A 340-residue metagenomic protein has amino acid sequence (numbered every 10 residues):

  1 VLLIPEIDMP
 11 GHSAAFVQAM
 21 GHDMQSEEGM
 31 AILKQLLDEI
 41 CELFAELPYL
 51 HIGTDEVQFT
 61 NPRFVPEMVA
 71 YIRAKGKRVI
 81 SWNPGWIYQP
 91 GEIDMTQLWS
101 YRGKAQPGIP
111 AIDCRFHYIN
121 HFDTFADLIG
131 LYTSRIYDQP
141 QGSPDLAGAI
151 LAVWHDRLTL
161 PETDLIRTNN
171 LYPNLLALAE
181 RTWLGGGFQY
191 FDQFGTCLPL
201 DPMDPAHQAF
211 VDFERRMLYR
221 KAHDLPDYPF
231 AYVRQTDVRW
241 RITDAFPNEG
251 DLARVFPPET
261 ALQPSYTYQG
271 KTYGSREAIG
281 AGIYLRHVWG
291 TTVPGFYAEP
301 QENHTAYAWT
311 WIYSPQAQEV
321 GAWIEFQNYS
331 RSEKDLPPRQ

Functional and structural regions predicted by a protein language model:
V1-K75: Substrate-binding cleft of carbohydrate-active enzyme catalytic domains
L2-I4, L47-H51, R78-I80, I93-Q97 (+2 more regions): Structural preference for beta-strand elements that scaffold enzyme active sites
P5-M9, N83, R115, I324: Glycine-rich, histidine-containing beta strand-loop boundary motifs that form or position
E56-F125: C-terminal active-site-proximal or functional interface alpha/beta core segments in diverse enzymes
S100-D237: Flexible, acidic glycine-rich loops studded with aromatic residues
R215-P294: Accessory carbohydrate-binding/adhesion or oligomerization-edge regions at the termini of glycan-active proteins
E299-S314: Short beta-strands within extracellular/lumenal beta-sheet-rich domains
Y313-Q340: Aromatic-lined ligand-binding clefts that engage carbohydrates, nucleic acids, or primary amines
